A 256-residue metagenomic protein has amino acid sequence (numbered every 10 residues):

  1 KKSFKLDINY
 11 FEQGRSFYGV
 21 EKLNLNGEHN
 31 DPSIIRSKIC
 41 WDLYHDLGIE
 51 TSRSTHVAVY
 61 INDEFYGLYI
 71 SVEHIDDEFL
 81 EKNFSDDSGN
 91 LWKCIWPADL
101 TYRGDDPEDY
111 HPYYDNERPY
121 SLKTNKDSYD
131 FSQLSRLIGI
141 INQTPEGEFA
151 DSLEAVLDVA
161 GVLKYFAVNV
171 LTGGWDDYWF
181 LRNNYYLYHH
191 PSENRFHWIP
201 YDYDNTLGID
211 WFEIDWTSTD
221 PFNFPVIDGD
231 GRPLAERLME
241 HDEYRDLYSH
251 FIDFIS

Functional and structural regions predicted by a protein language model:
K1-S256: Phosphate/dinucleotide-binding and metal-coordinating scaffold of catalytic cores in nucleotide-dependent enzymes
